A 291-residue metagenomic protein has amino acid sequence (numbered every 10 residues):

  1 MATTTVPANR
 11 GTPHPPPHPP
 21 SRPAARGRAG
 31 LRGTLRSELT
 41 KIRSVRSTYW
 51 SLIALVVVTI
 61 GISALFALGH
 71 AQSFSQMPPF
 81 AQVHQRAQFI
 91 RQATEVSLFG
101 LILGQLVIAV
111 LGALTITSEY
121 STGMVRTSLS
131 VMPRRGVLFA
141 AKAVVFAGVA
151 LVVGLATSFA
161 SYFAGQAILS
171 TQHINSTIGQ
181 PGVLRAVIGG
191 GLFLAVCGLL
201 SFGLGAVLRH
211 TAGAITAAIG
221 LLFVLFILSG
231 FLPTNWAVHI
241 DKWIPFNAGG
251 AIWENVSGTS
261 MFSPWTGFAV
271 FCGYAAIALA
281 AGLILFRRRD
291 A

Functional and structural regions predicted by a protein language model:
T3-G27, V56-G112, F139-A206, I227-S229 (+2 more regions): Secretory targeting signals
E38, M132-R134, L204, H210 (+1 more regions): Generic structural signal for small/hydrophobic residues in well-ordered secondary structure, especially within
L39-L55: Membrane-interface helix starts
K41, T117, S128-S130, S201 (+1 more regions): Helix-capping/transition residues at the boundaries of transmembrane alpha-helices and the short helical linkers
R46-W50, V137, G213, T266: Residue-level recognition of membrane-helix boundary sites in multi-pass small-molecule transporters
G61-G69, T211-F246: Transmembrane helix segments
A109-V131, R135-G136, A143: Transmembrane helix boundary and interhelical loop/hinge segments in multi-pass membrane proteins
A281-A291: Membrane-interface capping segments at transmembrane-helix boundaries
